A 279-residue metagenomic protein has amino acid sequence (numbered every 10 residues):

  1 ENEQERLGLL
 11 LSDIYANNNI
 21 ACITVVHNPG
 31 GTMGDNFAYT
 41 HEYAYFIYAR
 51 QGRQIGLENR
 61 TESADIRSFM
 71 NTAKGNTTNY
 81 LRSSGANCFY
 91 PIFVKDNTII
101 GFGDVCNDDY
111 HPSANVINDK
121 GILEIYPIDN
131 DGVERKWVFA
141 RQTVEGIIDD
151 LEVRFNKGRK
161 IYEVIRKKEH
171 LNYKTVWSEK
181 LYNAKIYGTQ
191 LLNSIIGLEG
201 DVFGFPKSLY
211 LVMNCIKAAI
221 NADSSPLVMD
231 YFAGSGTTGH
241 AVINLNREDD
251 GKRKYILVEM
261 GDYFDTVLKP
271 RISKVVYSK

Functional and structural regions predicted by a protein language model:
E1-L227: Class I S-adenosyl-L-methionine
Q4, S208-K279: Conserved S-adenosyl-L-methionine
